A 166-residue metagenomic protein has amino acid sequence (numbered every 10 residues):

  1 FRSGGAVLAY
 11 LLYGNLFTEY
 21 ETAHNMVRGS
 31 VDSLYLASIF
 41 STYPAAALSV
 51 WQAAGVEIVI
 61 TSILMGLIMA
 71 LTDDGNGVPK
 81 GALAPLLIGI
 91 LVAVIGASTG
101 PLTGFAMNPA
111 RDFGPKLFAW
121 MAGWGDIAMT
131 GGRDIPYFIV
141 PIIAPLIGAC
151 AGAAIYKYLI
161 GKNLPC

Functional and structural regions predicted by a protein language model:
F1-C166: Membrane-interface helix-loop junctions and terminal tails of multi-pass membrane proteins
